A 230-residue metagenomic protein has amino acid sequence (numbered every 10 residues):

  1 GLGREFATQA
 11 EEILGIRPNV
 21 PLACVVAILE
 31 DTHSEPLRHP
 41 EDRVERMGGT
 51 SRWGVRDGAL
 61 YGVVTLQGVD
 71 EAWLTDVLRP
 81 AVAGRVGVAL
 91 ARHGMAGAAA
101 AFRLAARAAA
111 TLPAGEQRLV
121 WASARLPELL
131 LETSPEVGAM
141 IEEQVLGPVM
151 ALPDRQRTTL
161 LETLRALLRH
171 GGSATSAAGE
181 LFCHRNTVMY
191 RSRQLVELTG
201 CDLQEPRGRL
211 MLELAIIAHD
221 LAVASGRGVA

Functional and structural regions predicted by a protein language model:
G1-A230: Cytosolic nucleotide-utilizing catalytic cores of signal-transduction proteins
